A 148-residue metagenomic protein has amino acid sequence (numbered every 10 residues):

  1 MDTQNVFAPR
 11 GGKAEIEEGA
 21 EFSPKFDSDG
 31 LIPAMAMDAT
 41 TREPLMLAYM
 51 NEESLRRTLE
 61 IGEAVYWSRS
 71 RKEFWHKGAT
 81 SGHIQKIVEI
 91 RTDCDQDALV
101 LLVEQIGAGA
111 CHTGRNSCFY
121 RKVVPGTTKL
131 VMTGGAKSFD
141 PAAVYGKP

Functional and structural regions predicted by a protein language model:
D2-L31, M37-T41, L45, M50-P148: C-terminal binding/interaction regions
